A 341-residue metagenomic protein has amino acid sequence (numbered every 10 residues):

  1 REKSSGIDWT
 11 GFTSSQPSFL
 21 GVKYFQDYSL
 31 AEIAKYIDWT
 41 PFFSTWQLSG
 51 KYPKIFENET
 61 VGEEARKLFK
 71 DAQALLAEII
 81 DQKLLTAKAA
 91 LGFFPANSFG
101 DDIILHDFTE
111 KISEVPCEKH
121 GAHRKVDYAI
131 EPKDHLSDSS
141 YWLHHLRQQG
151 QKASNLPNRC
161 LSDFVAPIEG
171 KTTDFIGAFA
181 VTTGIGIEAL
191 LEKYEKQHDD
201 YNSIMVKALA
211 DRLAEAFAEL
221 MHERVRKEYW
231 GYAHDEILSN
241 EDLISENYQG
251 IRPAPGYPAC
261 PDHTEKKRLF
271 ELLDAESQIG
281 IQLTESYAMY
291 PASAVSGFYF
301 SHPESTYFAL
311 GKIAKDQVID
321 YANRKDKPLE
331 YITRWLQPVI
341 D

Functional and structural regions predicted by a protein language model:
R1-E114, E118, H123-S203, A208 (+1 more regions): Active-site loops and adjacent core secondary-structure elements that bind or stabilize anionic groups
H123-R124, P157-D341: C-terminal accessory domains/tails appended to large, multi-domain proteins
